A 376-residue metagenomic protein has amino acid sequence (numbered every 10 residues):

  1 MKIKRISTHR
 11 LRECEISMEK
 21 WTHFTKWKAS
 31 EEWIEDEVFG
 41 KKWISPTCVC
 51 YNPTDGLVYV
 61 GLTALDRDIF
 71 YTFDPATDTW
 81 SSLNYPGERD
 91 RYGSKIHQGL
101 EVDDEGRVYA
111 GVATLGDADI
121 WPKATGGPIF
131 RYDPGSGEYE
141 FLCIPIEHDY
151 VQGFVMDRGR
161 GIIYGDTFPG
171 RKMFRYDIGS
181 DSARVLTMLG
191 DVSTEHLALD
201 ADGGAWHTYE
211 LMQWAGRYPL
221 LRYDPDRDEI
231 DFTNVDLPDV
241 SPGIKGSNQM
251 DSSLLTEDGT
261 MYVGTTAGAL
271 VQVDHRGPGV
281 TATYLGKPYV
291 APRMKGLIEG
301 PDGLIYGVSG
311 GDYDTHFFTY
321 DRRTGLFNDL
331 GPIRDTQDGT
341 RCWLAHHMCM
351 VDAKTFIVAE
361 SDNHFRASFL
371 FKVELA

Functional and structural regions predicted by a protein language model:
R12-E15, E35-L65: Beta-strand-rich domains and repeat architectures in extracellular enzymes and scaffolds, especially beta-propellers
E37-K42, N84-Y92, C143-E147, L186-G190 (+3 more regions): Surface loop/turn motifs at the tips and blade-to-blade linkers of beta-strand repeat domains
W43-C50, Y92-L100, H148-V155, D191-D200 (+3 more regions): Repeated scaffold domains used in trafficking and secretory/extracellular systems, primarily beta-propellers
N52-D55, V102-E105, M156-R160, L199-D202 (+3 more regions): Residue-level detector of Asp-centered blade-edge/turn motifs that repeat once per structural unit in beta-propeller
V58-G61, V108-Y109, I162-G165, A205-H207 (+3 more regions): Conserved beta-propeller blade signature
T63-R67, D117-G126, F168-P169, M212-R217 (+3 more regions): Short, solvent-exposed loop/turn segments at conserved positions within beta-propeller repeat blades
D74-D78, D133-G137, D177-D181, D224-D228 (+3 more regions): Short loop/turn segments that connect beta-strands within beta-propeller blades
R341-A376: Blade-level signature of beta-propeller repeat domains, shared across WD40, Kelch, NHL, RCC1 and BNR/Asp-box propellers
